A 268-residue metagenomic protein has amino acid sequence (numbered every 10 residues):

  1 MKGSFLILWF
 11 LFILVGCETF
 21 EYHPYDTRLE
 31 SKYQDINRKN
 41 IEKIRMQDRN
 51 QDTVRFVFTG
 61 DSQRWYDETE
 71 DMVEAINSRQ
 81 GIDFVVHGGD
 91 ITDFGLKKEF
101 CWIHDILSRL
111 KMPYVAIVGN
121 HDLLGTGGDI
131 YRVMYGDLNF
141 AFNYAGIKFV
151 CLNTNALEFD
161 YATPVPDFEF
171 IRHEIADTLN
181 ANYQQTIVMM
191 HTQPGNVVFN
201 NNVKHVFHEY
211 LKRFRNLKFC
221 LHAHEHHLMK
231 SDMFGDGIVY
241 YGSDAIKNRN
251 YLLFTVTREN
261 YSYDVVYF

Functional and structural regions predicted by a protein language model:
M1-C17: Sec-dependent bacterial lipoprotein signal peptides
W9-F12, D48-Q51, I76-Q80, R109 (+3 more regions): Structural motif
E18-W102: N-terminal active-site segment of His-dependent metallophosphoesterases
Q34-R38, K97-A176, N180-Q185, V203-N216 (+1 more regions): Extended active-site neighborhood of metal-dependent phosphoesterases/phosphodiesterases
F58-G60, F84-D90, Y114-N120, I187-H191 (+2 more regions): Active-site neighborhood of phospho(di)ester-bond hydrolases with catalytic His/Asp-centered motifs
S62-R64, D90-F94, H121-D122, A156-E158 (+1 more regions): Short histidine/acidic/glycine/proline-rich micro-motifs that form metal- and phosphate-coordinating active-site loops
Q63-D67, V198-N200, D244-K247: Solvent-exposed loop/turn segments connecting transmembrane beta-strands in outer-membrane beta-barrel proteins
T192-H205, E225: Flexible, glycine-rich surface segments
